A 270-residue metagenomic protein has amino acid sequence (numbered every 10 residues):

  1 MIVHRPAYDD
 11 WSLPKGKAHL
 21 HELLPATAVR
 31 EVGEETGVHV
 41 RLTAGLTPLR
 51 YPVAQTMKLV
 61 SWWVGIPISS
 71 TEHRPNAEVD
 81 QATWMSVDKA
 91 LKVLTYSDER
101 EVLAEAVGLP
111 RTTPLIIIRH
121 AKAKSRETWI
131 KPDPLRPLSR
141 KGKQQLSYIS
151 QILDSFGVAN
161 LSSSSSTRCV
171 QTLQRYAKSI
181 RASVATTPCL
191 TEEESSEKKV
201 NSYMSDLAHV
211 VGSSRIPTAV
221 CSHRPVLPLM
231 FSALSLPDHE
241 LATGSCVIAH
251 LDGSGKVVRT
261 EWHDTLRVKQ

Functional and structural regions predicted by a protein language model:
M1-L13, L115-H120: N-terminal strand-loop-strand
P6-A7, E261-Q270: Short, solvent-exposed aromatic-acidic interface loops
G16-H19, T27, T112-K199, P228 (+1 more regions): Active-site-proximal alpha-helix that buttresses catalytic centers in soluble enzyme cores
A18-L42, L49-V102, V107: Unchanged
M57-W63, P114, S245-V247: Short beta-strand micro-motifs in enzyme catalytic cores
L115-I116, S214-S222: Generic beta-sheet signal
K198-R215: A short, acidic, amphipathic alpha-helical segment used as a generic capping/interface helix at domain edges
S235-R259: Domain-level recognition of soluble alpha/beta enzyme cores, biased toward histidine phosphatases/phosphomutases
